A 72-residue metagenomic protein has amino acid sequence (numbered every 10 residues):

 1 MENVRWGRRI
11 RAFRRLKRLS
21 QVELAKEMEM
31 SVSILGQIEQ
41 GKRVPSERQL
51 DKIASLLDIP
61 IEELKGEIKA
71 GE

Functional and structural regions predicted by a protein language model:
M1-L16: A short, Lys/Arg-rich alpha-helix, primarily the initiator
R9, S20, S46-Q49, P60: Residues that mark the N-terminal boundary/hinge immediately upstream of a DNA-recognition element
R15, E29, Q40-K42, K69: Residue-level detection of the helix-turn-helix DNA-binding "recognition helix"
R15, K26, S55: Alpha-helical residues within the helix-turn-helix
R18-Q37: Short alpha-helical DNA-recognition segment
I34, V44, E63: Residues in the helix-turn-helix
R48, S55, I61-E72: Short, charged recognition helix plus adjacent turn of helix-turn-helix-like nucleic-acid-binding domains
